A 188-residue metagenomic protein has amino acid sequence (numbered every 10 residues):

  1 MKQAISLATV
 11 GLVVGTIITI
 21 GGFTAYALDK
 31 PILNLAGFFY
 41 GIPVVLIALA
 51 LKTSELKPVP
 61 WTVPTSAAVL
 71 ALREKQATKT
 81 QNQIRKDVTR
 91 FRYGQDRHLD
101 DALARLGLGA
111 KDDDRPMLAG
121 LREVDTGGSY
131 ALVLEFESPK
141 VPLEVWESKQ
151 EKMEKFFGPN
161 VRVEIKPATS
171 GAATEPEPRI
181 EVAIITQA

Functional and structural regions predicted by a protein language model:
M1-V69: N-terminal alpha-helical membrane-insertion module
F23, F38-F39, F91, F136 (+1 more regions): Phenylalanine-focused residue identity feature
L33, G109-D112, P159: A general structural signal for well-ordered secondary-structure junctions
L56, S66-R73, G94-Y130: An N-terminal amphipathic alpha-helical segment
W61-Q95: N-terminal presequence-like segments and adjacent domain-start helices
K86, D101, R105, S148-E151 (+1 more regions): Charged/polar, solvent-exposed surface patches and flexible loops
R90-R97, S138-E144: Short, surface-exposed ligand-recognition loops at beta-strand->loop->(often short) alpha-helix junctions that present
R122-A188: Cytosol-/stroma-facing membrane-proximal "stalk/adaptor" domains immediately downstream of transmembrane anchors
